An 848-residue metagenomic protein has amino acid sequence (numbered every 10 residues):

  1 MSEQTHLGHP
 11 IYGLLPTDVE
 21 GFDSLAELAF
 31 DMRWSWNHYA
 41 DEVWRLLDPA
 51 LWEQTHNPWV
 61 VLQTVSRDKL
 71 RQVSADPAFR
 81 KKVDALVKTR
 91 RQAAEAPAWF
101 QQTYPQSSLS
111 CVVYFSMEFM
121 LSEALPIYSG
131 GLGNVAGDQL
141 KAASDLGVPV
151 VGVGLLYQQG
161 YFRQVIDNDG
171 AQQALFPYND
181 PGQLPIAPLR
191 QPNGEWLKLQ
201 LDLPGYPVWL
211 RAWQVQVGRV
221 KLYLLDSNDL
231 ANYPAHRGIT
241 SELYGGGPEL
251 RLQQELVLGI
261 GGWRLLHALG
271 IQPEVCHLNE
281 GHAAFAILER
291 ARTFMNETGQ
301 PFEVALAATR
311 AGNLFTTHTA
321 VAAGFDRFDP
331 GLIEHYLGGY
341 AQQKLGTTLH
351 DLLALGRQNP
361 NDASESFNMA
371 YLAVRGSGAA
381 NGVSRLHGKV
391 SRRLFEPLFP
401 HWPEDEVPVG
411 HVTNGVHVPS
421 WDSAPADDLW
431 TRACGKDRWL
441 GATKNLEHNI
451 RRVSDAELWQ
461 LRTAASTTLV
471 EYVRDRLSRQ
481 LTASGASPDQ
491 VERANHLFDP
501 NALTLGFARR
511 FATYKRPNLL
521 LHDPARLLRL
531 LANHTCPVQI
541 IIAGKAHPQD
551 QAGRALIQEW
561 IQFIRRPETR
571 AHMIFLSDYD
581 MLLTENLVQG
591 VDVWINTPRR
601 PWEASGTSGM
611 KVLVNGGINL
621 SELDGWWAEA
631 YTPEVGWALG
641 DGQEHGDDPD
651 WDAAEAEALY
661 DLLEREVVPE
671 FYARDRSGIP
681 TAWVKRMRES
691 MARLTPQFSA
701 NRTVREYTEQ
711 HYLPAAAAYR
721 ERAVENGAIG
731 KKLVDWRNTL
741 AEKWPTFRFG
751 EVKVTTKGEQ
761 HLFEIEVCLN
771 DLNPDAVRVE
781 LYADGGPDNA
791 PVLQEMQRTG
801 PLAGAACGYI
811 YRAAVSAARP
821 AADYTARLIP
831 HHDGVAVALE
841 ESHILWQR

Functional and structural regions predicted by a protein language model:
M1-R848: Catalytic cores of carbohydrate-active enzymes across secretory and cytosolic contexts
